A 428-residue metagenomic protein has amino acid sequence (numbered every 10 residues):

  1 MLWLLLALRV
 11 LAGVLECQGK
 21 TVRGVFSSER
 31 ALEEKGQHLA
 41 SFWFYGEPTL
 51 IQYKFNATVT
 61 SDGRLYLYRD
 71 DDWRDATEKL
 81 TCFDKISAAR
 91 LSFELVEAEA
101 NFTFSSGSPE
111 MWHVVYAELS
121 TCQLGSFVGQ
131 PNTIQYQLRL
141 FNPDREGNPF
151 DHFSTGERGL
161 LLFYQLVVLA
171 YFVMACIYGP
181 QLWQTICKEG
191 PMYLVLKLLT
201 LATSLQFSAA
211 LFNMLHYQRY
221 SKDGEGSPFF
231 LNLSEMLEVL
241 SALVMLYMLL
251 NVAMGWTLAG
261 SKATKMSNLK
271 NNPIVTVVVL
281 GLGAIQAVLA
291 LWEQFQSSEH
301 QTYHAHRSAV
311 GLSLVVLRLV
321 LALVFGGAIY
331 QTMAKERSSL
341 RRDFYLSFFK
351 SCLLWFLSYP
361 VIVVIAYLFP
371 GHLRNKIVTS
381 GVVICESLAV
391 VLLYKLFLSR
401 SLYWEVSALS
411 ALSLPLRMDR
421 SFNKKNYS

Functional and structural regions predicted by a protein language model:
L5-V195: Acidic, Ser/Thr/Pro
L15-S27, A31-P48, G63-Y68, K79-L80 (+12 more regions): A broadly tuned "polar low-complexity/structure-edge" signature
H38, F104, H113, H152 (+4 more regions): Histidine (H) residue identity feature
Y45, Y53, Y66-Y68, Y116 (+15 more regions): Sequence-level detector for tyrosine residue identity
N142-L280, A284: Hydrophobic alpha-helical transmembrane segments corresponding to the first two to three helices of multi-pass helical
D223-S428: Generic detector of multi-pass transmembrane helix bundles and their immediately adjacent loops in polytopic membrane
